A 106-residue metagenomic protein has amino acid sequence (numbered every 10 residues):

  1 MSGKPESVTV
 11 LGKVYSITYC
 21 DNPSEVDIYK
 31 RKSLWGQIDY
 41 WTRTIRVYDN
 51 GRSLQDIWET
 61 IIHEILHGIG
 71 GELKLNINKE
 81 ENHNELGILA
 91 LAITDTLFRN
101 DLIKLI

Functional and structural regions predicted by a protein language model:
S2-Q55, G71-G87, L91-A92: Active-site scaffold of zinc-dependent metalloenzymes
E59-G71: Active-site recognition of the HExxH zinc-binding catalytic motif
T96-L97, D101: Solvent-exposed interaction surfaces and binding hotspots enriched for charged
K104-I106: Long, well-structured alpha-helical subdomains associated with metal-dependent extracellular/ecto-lumenal hydrolases
